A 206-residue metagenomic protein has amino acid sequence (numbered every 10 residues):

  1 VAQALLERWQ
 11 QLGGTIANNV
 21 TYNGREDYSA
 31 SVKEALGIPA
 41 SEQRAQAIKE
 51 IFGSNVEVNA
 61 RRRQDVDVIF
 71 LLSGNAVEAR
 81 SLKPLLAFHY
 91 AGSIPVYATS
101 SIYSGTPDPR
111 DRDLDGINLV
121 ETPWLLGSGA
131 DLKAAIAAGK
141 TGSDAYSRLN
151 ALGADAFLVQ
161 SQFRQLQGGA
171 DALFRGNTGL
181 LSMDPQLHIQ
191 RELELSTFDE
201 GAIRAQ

Functional and structural regions predicted by a protein language model:
V1-G14, Y22-R25, F157-R164, G168 (+1 more regions): Catalytic cores of nucleotide-enabled group-transfer and carboxylate-activating enzymes in metabolic and assembly-line
L5, V68-A87: Hydrophobic alpha-helical
Q10-G14, G24, S29-I48, Q64-V66 (+1 more regions): Extracellular/periplasmic periplasmic-binding protein-like sensory domains
A17-N19, I94-A98, G169-F174: Surface-exposed patches in mature extracellular/periplasmic domains of secreted proteins
N18-Y22, G37, E57-N59, D65-S73 (+3 more regions): Second-shell loop/turn segments in exported
F52-N55: A small/polar active-site loop signature that marks catalytic segments
G74-A76, S101-I102, T122, D199-G201: Solvent-exposed coil/turn segments that connect beta secondary-structure elements in extracytoplasmic/periplasmic
A138-A205: Segments of small-molecule ligand-sensing domains
